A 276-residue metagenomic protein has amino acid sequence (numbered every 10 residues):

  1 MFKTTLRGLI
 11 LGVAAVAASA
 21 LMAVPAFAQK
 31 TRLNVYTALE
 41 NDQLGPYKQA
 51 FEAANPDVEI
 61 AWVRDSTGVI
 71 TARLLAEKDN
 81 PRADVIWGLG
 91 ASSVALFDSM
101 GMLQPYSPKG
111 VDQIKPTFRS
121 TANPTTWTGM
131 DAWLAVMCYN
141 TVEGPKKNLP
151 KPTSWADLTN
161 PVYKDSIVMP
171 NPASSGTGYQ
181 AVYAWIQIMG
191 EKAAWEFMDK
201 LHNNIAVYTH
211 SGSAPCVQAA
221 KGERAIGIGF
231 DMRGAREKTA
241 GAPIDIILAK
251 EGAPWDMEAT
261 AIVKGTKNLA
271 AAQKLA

Functional and structural regions predicted by a protein language model:
M1-V16: Bacterial N-terminal signal peptides that target proteins for export
A15-V16, A26, A194: Cleavable N-terminal signal peptides
M22-A28: Sec/Tat signal peptide C-region and signal peptidase I cleavage site
Q29-A95: Early extracytoplasmic/lumenal segment of secretory-pathway proteins
A38-G45, G68, R82-E223: Extracytoplasmic ligand-binding site segments that recognize negatively charged/polar headgroups
S92-L96, R224-P243: A ligand-binding cleft/hinge motif common to bilobed small-molecule-binding domains
T153-P161, E258-A276: Bilobed periplasmic-binding protein/Venus flytrap-like ligand-binding cleft at the lobe interface of extracytoplasmic
F197-H202, Y208-T209, A240-K264, L269: Periplasmic-binding protein-like
